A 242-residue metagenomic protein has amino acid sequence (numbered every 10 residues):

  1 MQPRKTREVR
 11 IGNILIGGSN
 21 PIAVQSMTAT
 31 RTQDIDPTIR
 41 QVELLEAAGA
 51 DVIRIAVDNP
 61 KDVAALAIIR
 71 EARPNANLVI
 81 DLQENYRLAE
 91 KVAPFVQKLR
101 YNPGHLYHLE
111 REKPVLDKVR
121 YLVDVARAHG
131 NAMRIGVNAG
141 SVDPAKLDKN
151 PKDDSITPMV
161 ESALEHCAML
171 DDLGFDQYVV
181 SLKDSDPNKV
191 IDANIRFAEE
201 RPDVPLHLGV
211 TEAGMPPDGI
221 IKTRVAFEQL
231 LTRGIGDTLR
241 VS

Functional and structural regions predicted by a protein language model:
M1-M27, R127-H129: N-terminal amphipathic alpha-helix/helix-capping segment at the start of soluble metabolic enzymes
L15-I35, I39-D51, A56, V63 (+1 more regions): N-terminal capping/small domains of soluble enzymes
I22-T28, D51-I55, L78-L82, L99-Y101 (+4 more regions): Hydrophobic faces of well-ordered beta-strands that scaffold small-molecule active sites in alpha/beta enzyme cores
A29-R31, H105-Y107, S141-V142, E212-G214: A short, flexible beta-alpha/helix-coil linker loop
T32-L44, E84-E90, G219-E228: Short, acidic/polar
D36-P37, A64, D117, D192 (+1 more regions): Generic recognition of short, well-ordered alpha-helical segments
E46, A50-H166, L170-D171, P187: Active-site beta->alpha loop and helix N-cap motifs at the rims of alpha/beta catalytic domains
V123, N138-S141, K146-S242: Catalytic alpha/beta core domains of metabolic enzymes, predominantly
